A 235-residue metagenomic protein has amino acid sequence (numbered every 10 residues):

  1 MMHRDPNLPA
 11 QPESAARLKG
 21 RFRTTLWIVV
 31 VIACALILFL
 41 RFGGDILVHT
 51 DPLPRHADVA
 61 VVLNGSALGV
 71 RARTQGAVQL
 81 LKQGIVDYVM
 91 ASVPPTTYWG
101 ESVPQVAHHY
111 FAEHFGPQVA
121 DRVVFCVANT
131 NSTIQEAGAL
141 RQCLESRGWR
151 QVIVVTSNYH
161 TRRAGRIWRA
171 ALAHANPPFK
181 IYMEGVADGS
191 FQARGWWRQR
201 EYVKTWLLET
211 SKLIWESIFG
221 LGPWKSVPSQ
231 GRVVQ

Functional and structural regions predicted by a protein language model:
M1-Q11, Q235: Short, intrinsically disordered terminal tails adjacent to the first/last structured region
N7-D51: N-terminal type II signal-anchor transmembrane helix that functions as the membrane-insertion/stop-transfer segment
E13, R17-G20, R194-E201, T205 (+1 more regions): Coil-to-alpha-helix initiation sites in intrinsically disordered, low-complexity, charged segments
F42-R198: A structural signal for short, hydrophobic/glycine-enriched beta-strand patches
A57, P223-Q235: Short linear elements at protein peripheries
Q199-P228: A transmembrane-helix-recognition feature enriched in membrane-embedded lipid enzymes and envelope glyco-/phospholipid
